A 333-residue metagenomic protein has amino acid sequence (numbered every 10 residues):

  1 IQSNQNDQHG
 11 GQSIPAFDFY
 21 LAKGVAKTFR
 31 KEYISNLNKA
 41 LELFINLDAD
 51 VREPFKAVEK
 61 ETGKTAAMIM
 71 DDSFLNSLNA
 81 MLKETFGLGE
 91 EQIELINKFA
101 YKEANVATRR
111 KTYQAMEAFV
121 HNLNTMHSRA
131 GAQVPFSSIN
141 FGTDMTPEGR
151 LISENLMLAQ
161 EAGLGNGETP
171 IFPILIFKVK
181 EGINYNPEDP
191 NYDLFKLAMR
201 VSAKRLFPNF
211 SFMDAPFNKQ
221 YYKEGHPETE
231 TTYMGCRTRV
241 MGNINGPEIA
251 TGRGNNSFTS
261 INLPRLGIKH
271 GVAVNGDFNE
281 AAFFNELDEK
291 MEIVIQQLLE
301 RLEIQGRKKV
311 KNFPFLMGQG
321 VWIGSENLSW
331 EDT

Functional and structural regions predicted by a protein language model:
I1-D332: Conserved catalytic cores of very large enzyme subunits
